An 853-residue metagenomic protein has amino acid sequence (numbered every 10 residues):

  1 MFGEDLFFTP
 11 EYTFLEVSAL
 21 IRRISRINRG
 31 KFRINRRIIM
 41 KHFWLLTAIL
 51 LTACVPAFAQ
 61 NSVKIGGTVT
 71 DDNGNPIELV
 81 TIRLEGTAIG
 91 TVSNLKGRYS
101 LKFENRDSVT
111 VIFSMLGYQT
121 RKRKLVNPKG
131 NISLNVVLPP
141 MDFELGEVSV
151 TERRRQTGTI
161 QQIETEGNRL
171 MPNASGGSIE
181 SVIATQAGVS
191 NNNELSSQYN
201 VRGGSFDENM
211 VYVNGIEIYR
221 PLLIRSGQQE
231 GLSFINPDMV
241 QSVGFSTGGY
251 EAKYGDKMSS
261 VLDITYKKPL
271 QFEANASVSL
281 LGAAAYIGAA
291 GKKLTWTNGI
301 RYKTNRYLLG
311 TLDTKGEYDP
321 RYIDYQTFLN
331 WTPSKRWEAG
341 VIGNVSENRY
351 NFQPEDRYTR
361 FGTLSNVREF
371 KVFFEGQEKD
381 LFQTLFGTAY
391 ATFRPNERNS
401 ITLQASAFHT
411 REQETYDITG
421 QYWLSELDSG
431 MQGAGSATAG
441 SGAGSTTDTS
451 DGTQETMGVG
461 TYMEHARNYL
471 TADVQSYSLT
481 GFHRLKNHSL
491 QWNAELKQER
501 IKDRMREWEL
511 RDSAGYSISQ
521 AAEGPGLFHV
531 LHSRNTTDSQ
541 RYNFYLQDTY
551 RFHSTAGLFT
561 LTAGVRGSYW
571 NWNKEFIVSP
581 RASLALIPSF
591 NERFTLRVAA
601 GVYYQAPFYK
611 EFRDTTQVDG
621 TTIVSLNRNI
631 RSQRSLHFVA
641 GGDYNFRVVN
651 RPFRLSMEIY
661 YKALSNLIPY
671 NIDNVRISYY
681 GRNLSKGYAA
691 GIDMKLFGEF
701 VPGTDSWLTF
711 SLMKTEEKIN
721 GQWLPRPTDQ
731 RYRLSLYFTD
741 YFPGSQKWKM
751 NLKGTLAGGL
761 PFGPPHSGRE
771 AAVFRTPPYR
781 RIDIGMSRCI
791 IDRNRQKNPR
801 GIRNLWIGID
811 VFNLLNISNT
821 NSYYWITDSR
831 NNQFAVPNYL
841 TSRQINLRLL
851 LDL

Functional and structural regions predicted by a protein language model:
T68-N73, V80-E85, T110-Q119, P128-P172 (+2 more regions): Short, acidic, small-residue-rich periplasmic hinge/interaction motif at the N-terminus of Gram-negative outer-membrane
Q119, I132, R154-Y250, V261 (+1 more regions): Periplasmic N-terminal accessory/gating domains of Gram-negative outer-membrane beta-barrel systems
N275, L281-Y302, K315-P354, Q377-H409: Transmembrane beta-barrel wall of Gram-negative outer-membrane proteins
N305, E338-A339, G343-R394, F408-M431 (+1 more regions): Flexible loop and strand-edge segments within Gram-negative outer membrane beta-barrel domains
T402-S406, N629-N683, Y688, I807-F812 (+1 more regions): Membrane-embedded beta-barrel scaffold of Gram-negative outer-membrane proteins
T471-V474, E495, H532-K662, S711: Structural signature of Gram-negative outer-membrane beta-barrels, strongest in the C-terminal barrel of TonB-dependent
R551-G557, Y660-A663, Y680-G763: Gram-negative outer-membrane beta-barrel transporters
T755-P765, R788-L853: C-terminal beta-signal and adjacent terminal beta-strands/loops of Gram-negative outer-membrane beta-barrel proteins
